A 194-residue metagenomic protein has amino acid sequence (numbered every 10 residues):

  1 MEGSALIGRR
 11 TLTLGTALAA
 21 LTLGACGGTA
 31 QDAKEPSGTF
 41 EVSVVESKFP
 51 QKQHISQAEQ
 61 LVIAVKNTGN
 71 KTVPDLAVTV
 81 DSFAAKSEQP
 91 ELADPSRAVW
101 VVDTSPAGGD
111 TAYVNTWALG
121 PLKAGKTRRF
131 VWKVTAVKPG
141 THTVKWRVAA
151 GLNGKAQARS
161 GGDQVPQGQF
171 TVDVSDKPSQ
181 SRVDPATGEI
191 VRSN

Functional and structural regions predicted by a protein language model:
E2-L14: Bacterial N-terminal signal peptides that target proteins for export
T22-A25: C-terminal motif of bacterial Sec signal peptides marking the signal peptidase cleavage site
G28-A58, D173-N194: Low-complexity, acidic Ser/Thr/Pro/Gly-rich terminal tails and inter-domain linkers that flank the onset of structured
H54-P74: Short beta-strand elements of extracellular/lumenal beta-sandwich folds
I63, T135, T141-G168: Serine/threonine-enriched low-complexity regions used as flexible
K66-T72, F83-A85, V137-P139: Short solvent-exposed strand-capping/beta-turn motif centered on an Asx-Ser/Thr pair
V80-N115, K123: A surface/secretory-pathway sequence property marking extracellular, secreted, or lumenal proteins enriched
G120-T141: Low-complexity, intrinsically disordered segments enriched in Ser/Thr together with acidic residues
